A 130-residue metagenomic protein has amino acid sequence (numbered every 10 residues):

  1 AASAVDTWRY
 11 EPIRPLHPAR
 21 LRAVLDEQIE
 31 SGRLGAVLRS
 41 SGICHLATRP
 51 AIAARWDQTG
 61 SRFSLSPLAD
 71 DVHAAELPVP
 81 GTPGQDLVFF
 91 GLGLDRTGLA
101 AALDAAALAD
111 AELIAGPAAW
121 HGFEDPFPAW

Functional and structural regions predicted by a protein language model:
A1-W130: P-loop NTP-binding site
